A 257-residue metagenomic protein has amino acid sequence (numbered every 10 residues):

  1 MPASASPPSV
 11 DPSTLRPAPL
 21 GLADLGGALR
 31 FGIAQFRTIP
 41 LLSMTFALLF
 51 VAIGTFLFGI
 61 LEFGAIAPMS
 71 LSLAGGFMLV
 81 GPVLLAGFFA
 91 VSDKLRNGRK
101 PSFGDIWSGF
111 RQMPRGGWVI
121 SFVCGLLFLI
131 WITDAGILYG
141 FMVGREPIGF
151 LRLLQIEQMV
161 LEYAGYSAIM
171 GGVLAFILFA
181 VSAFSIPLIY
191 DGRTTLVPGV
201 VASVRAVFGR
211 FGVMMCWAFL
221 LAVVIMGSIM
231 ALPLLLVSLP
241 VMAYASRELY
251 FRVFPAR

Functional and structural regions predicted by a protein language model:
M1-R257: Hydrophobic alpha-helical membrane segments
